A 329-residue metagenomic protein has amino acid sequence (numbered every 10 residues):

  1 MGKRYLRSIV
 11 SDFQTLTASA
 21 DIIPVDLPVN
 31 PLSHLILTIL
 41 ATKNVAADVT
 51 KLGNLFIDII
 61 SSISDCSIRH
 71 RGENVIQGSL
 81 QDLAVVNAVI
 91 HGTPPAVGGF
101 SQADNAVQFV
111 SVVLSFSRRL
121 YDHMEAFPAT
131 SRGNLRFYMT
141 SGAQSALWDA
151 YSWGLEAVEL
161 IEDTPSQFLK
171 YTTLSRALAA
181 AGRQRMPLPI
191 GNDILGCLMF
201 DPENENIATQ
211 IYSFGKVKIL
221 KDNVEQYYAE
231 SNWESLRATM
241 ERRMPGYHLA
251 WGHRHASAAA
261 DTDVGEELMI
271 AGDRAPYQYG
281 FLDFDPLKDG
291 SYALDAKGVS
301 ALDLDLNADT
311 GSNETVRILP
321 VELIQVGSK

Functional and structural regions predicted by a protein language model:
M1-K329: Beta-strand-centric surfaces of beta-sandwich/beta-rich domains
